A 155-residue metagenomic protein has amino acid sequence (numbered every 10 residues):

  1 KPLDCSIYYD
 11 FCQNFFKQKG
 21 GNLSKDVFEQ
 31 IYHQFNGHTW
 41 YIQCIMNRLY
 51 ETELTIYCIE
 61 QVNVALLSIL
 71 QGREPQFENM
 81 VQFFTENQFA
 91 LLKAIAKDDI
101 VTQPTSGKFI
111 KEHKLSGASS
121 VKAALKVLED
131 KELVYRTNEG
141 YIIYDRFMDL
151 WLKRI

Functional and structural regions predicted by a protein language model:
K1-P2: A short helix-turn-beta junction within AAA+ P-loop NTPase domains corresponding to the substrate/partner-engaging
C5-Q76, N138: Amphipathic alpha-helical "lid/sensor" segments that cap RecA-like P-loop NTPase cores
D26-E29, Q71-I155: C-terminal leucine-rich, beta-strand-based interaction scaffolds used for sensing/assembly
